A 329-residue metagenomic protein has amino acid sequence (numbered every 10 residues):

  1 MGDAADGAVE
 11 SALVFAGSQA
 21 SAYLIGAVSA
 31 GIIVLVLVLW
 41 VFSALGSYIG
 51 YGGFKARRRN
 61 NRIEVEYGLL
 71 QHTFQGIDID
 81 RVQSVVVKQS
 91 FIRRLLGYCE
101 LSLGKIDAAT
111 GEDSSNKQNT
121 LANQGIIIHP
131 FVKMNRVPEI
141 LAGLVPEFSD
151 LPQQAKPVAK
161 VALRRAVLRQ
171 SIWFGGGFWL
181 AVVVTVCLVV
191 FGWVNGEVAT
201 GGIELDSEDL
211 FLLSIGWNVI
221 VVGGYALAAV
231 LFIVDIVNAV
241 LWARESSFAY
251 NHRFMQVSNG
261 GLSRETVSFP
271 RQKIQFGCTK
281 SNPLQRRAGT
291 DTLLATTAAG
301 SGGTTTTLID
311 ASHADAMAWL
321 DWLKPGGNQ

Functional and structural regions predicted by a protein language model:
M1-Q329: N-terminal basic, Ser/Thr-rich segments that initiate or prime the first beta/alpha elements at protein or domain
